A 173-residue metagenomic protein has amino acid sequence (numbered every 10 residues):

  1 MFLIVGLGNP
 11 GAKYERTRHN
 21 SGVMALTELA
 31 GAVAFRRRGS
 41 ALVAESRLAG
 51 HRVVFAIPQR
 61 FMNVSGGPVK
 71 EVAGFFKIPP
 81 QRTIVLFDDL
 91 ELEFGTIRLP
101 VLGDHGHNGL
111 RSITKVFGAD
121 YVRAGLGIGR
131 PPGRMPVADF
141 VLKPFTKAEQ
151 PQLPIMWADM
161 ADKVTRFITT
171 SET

Functional and structural regions predicted by a protein language model:
M1-V101, R111-K115, V122-A124, P131-P136 (+1 more regions): Nucleotide and nucleotide-moiety/phosphate-recognizing core
I97-D104, F140-F145: Short glycine-enriched, charge-decorated loop/helix-capping segments at active-site entrances that position
G106-G109: Hydrophobic alpha-helical segments within soluble ligand-binding/sensing domains
